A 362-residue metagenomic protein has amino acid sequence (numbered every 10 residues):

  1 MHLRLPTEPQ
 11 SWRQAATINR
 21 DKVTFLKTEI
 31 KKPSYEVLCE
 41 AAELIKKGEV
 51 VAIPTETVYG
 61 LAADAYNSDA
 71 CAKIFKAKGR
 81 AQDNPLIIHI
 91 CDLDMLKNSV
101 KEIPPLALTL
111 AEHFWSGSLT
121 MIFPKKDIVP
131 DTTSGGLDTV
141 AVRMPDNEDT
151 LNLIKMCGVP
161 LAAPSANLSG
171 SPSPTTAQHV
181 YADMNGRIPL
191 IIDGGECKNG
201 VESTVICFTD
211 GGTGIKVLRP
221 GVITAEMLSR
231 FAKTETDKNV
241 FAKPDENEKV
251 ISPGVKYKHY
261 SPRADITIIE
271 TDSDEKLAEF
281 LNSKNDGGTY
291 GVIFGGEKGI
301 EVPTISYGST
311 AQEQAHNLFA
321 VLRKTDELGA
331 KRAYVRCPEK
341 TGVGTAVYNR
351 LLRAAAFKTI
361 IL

Functional and structural regions predicted by a protein language model:
H2-P6, W12-L362: Active-site-adjacent structural elements in enzyme catalytic cores
